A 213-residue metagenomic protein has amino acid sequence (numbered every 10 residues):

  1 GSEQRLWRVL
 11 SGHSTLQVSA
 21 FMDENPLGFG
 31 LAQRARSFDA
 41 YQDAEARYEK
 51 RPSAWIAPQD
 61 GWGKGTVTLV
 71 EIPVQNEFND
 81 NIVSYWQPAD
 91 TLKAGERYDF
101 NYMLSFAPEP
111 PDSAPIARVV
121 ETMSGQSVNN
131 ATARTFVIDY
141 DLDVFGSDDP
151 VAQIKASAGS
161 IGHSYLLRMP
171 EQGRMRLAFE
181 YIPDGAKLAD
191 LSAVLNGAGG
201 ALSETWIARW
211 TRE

Functional and structural regions predicted by a protein language model:
G1-D99, S105-A107: A contiguous, surface-exposed recognition patch within enzymatic or periplasmic domains that forms
K93, N129-A131, P170-Q172, D184-A186: Surface-exposed coil/turn segments at beta-strand junctions on protein surfaces, enriched
Y98-P150, R174: C-terminal structural cap/anchor segments
Q153-G162, A198: Change "in extracellular beta-sheet-rich domains … of secreted and cell-surface proteins" to "in beta-sheet-rich domains
I161-E171: Solvent-exposed serine/threonine-rich low-complexity stretches and specific carbohydrate-binding patches
L177-D184: Short, hydrophobic beta-strand segments
A186-G197: Short, aromatic- and glycine-rich surface loops/edge beta-strands on solvent-exposed regions
G200-E213: Short beta-strand elements
